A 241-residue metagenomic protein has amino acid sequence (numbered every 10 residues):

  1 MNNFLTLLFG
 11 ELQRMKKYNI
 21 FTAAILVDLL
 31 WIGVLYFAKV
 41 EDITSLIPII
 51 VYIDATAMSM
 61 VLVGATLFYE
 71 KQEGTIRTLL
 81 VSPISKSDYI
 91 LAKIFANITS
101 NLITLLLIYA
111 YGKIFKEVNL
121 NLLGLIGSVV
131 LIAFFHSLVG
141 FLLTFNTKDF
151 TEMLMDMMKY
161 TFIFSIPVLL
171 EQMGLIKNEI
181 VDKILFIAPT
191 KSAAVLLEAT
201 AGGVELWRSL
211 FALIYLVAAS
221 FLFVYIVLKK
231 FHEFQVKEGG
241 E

Functional and structural regions predicted by a protein language model:
M1-I25, K237-E241: Aromatic- and glycine-rich beta-strand/loop motifs that create alpha-glucan
R14-E41, S45-V63, N101, K159-E171 (+1 more regions): Hydrophobic alpha-helical transmembrane segments of multi-pass membrane transport/permease proteins
M15, T44, V61-S82: Transmembrane helix boundary and interhelical loop/hinge segments in multi-pass membrane proteins
N19, V130-F164: A structural motif at transmembrane helix-loop-helix junctions in multipass membrane proteins
E41-D42, A110-S128: Membrane-interfacial helix-loop-helix connectors in multipass membrane proteins
I84-K116, V217: Selective transmembrane-helix segments that form parts of the transport pathway or gating/packing helices in multipass
L169-F221: Membrane-interfacial helix-loop-helix junctions in multi-pass membrane proteins
A201, Y215-E241: Junction motif at the cytosolic side of a transmembrane helix
